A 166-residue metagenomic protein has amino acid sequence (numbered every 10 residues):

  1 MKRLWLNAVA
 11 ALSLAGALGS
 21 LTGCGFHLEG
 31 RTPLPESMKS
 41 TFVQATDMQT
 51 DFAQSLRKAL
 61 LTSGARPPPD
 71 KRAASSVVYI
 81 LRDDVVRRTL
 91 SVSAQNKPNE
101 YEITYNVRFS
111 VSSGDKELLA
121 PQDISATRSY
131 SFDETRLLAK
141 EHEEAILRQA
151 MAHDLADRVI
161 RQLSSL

Functional and structural regions predicted by a protein language model:
M1-A11: Bacterial N-terminal signal peptides that target proteins for export
A10-L14, L18: Hydrophobic helical h-region of N-terminal Sec-dependent signal peptides in bacterial secretory/periplasmic proteins
G19-G23: C-terminal motif of bacterial Sec signal peptides marking the signal peptidase cleavage site
G25-L28: Bacterial signal peptide processing site
S37-D84: N-terminal segment of the mature soluble domain
L60-G64, V111-D115, E134, R158-L166: Sec/Tat-exported extracytoplasmic proteins
Y79-D123, S129-H142: Surface-exposed short loop/turn segments
L138-L166: C-terminal/domain-edge helix-coil "capping" segments
